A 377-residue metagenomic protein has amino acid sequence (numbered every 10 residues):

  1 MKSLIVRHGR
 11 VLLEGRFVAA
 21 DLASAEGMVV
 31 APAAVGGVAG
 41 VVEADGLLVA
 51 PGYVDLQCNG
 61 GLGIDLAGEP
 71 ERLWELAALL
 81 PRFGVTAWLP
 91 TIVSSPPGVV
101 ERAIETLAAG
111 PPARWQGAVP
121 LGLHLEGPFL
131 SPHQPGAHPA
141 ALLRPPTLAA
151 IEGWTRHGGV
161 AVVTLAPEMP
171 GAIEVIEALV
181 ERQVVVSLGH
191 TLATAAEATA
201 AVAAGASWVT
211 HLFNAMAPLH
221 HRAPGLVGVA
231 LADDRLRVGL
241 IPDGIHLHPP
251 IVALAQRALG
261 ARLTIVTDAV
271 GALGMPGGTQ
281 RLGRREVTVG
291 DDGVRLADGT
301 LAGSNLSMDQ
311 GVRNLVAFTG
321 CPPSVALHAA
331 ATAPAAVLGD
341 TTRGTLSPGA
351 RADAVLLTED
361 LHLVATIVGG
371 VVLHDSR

Functional and structural regions predicted by a protein language model:
M1-A50: Histidine-rich, glycine-flanked metal-binding segment
G9, T345-R377: C-terminal cap of metal-dependent C-N hydrolases
L47-R102: Metal-associated gating/positioning segment near the N- to mid-region
A78-L89, S131-H157, A200-L212, M216 (+2 more regions): Active-site gating loops and adjacent loop-to-helix segments of metal-dependent hydrolytic enzymes
L80, L125, L179, V209 (+4 more regions): Conserved, mostly hydrophobic/aromatic
A103-E126, S131-A195: Metal-dependent enolase-superfamily TIM-barrel catalytic cores that perform enediolate-based chemistry
E152-P276: Active-site core of metal-dependent hydrolases
G225-G239, Q256-T267, A272-A350, A354-L357: His/Asp/Glu-enriched, well-ordered alpha-helical/loop segment that forms or immediately abuts the divalent-metal
